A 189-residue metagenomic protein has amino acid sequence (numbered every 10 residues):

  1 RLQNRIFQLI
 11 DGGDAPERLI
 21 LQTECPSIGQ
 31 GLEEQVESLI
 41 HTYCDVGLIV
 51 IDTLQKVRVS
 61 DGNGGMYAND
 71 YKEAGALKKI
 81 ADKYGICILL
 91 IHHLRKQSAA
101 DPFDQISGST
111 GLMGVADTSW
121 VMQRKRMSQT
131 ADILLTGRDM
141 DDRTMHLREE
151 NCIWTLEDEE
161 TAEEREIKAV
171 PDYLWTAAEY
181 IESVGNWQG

Functional and structural regions predicted by a protein language model:
R1-G65, K72, K79, C152 (+1 more regions): Conserved inter-motif catalytic segment of the P-loop NTP-binding fold
L19-L21, V36, I133, L147 (+2 more regions): Hydrophobic beta-strand residues in large extracellular and virion-surface proteins
L48, K56, Y67-D158: Phosphate-binding/switch region of NTP-binding enzymes
G64, I106, E164-K168: Charge-dense, low-complexity intrinsically disordered segments
G137-Q188: Conserved alpha/beta core segments of nucleic-acid transaction machinery
